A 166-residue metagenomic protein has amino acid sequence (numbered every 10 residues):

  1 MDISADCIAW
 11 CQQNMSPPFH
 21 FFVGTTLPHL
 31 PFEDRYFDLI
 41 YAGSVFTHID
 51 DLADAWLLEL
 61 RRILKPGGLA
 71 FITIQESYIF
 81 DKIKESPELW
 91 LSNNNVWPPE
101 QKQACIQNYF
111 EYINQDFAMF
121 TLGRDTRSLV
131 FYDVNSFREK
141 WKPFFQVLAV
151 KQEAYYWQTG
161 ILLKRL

Functional and structural regions predicted by a protein language model:
M1-H29: Class I SAM-dependent methyltransferase SAM/SAH-binding core
L27-I40: A short acidic, Gly/Pro-enriched loop at the edge of an enzyme's catalytic core that lines a small-molecule cofactor
G43-F46, T73: Residues lining the SAM
H48-E59: A short, conserved alpha-helix within the catalytic core of class I
I49-D50, L64-P66: Helix-to-beta-strand junctions that scaffold the AdoMet/dcAdoMet cofactor pocket in Class I SAM-dependent enzymes
G67-Q75: Conserved beta-strand signature within the Rossmann-like core of class I S-adenosyl-L-methionine
I83-L129: Conserved Class I S-adenosyl-L-methionine
G123-F144: Short alpha-helix
